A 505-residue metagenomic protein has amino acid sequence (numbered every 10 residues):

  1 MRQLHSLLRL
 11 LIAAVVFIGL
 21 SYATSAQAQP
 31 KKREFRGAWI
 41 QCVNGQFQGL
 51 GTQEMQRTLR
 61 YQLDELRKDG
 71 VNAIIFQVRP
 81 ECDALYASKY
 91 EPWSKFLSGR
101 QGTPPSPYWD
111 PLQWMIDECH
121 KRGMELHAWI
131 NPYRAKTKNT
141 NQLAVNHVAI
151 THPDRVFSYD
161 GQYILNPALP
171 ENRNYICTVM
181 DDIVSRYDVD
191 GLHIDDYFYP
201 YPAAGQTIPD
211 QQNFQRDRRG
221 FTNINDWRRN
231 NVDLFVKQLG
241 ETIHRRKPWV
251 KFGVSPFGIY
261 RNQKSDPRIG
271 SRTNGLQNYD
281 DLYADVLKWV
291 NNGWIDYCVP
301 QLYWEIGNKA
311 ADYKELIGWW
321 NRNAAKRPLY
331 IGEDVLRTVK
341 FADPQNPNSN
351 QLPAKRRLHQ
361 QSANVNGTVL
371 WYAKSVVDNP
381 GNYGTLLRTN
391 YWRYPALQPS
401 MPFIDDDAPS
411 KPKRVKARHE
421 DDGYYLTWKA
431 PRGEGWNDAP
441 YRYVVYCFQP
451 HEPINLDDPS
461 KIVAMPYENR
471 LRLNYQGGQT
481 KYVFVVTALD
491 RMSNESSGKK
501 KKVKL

Functional and structural regions predicted by a protein language model:
R33, Q41, G45-R57, A128 (+2 more regions): Active-site-adjacent "subsite" loops/lids of carbohydrate-active enzymes
R57-A84, R186-V189, K288, W294: Catalytic domains of carbohydrate-active enzymes, especially glycoside hydrolases
G70-S106: Aromatic-lined carbohydrate-binding/catalytic grooves of carbohydrate-active enzymes
A84-G99, R134-D160, D196-R219, K264-L276: Aromatic- and acidic-residue-enriched segments that line the glycan-binding/catalytic groove of carbohydrate-active
E171-V179, S185-I194, F198-R272, L276-L302 (+2 more regions): Active-site neighborhood of glycoside hydrolase catalytic domains
Y283-K309, A325-F403: Substrate-binding cleft of secreted/luminal carbohydrate-active enzymes
N382-D438, S493-L505: Pro/Thr/Ser/Gly-rich low-complexity, intrinsically disordered linker/stalk tracts
L473-S496: Beta-strand-rich modules
